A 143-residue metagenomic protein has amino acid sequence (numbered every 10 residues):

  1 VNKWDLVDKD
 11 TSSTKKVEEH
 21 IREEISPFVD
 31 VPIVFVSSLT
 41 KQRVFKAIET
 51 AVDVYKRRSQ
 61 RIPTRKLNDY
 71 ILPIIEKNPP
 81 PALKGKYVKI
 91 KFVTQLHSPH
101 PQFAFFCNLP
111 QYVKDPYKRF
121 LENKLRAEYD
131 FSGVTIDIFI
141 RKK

Functional and structural regions predicted by a protein language model:
V1-K143: C-terminal-of-GTPase-core extension/linker across diverse P-loop GTPases
